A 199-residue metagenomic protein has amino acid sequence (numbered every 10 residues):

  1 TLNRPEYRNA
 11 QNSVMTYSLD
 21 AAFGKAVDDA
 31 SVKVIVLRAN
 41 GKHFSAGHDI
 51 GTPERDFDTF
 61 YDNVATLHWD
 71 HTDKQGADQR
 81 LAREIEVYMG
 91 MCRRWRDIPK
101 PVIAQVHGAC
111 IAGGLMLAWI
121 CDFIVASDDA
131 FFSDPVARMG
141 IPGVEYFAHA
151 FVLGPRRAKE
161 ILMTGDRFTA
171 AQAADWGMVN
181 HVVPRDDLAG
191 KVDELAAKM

Functional and structural regions predicted by a protein language model:
T1-K42, E54-D56: Conserved CoA-thioester-binding segment of acyl-CoA-metabolizing enzymes
Y7, A39-R93: Glycine- (often His-adjacent) and acidic-residue-rich active-site loop that binds/positions the CoA thioester
L37, D49, L117-W119, A173 (+1 more regions): Hydrophobic/aromatic residues within transmembrane alpha-helices of multi-pass small-molecule transporters
R83, V87-R138: Glycine-rich beta-to-alpha active-site loop
D122-F123, E160, T164-D166, Q172 (+2 more regions): Well-ordered beta-strand positions
V125-A130, V179-M199: C-terminal long alpha-helix characteristic of the crotonase
Y146-R156: Hydrophobic, secondary-structure "cap" segments at the distal end of domains
